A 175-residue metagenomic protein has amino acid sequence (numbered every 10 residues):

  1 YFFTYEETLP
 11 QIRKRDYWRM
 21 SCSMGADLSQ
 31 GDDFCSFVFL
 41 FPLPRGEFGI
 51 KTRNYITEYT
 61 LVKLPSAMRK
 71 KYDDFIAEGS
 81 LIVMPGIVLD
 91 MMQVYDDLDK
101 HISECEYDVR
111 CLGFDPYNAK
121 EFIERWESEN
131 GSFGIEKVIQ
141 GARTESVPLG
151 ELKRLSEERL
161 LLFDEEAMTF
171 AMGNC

Functional and structural regions predicted by a protein language model:
Y1-A142, S146, G150, F163-C175: RNase H-like, metal-dependent nuclease domains and their acidic two-metal-ion catalytic environment used
P148-E158: Short, surface-exposed amphipathic charged segments that create phosphate/polyanion-binding patches used for binding
